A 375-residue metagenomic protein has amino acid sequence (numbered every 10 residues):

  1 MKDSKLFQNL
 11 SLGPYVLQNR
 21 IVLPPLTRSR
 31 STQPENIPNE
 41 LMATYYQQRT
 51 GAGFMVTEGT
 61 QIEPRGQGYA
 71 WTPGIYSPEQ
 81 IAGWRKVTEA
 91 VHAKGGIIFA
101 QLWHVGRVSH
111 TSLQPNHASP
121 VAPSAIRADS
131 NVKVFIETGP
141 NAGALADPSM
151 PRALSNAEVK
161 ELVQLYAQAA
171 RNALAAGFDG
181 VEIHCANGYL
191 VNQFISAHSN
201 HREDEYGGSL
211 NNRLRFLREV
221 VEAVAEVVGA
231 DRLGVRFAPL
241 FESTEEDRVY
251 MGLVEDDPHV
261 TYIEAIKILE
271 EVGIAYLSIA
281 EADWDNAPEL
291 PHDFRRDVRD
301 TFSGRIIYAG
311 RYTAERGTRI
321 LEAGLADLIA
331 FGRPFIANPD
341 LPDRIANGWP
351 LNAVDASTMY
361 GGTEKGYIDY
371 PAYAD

Functional and structural regions predicted by a protein language model:
M1-D375: Flavin-dependent oxidoreductase catalytic cores
